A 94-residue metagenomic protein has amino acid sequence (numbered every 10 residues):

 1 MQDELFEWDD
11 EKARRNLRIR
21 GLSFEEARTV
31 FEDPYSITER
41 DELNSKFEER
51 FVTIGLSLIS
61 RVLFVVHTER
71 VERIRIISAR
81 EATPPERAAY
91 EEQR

Functional and structural regions predicted by a protein language model:
M1-R94: Ribonuclease/tRNase effector modules and their secretory precursors
